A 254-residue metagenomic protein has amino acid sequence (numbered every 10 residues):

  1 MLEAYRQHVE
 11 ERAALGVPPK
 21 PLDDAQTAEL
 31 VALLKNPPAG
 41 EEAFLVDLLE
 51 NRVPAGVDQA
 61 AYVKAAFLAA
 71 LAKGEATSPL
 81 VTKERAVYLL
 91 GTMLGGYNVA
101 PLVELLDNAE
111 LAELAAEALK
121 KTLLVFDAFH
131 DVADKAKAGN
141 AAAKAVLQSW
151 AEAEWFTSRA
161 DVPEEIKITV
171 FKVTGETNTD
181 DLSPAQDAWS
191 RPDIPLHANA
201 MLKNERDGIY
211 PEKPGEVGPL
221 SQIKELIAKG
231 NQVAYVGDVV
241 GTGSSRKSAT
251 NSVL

Functional and structural regions predicted by a protein language model:
L2-V31, N36: Amphipathic alpha-helical packing elements
L15-K20, E42-Q59, L80-G95, P101-E104 (+2 more regions): Structural detector for internal amphipathic alpha-helices that build alpha-solenoid repeat scaffolds
D24-V31, A55-G74, M93-D107, V125-A136: Amphipathic alpha-helical scaffolding segments comprising HEAT/armadillo-like alpha-solenoid repeats
K35-G40, K73-V81, L105-A112, K135-G139: Short coil turns that connect the paired helices of HEAT/ARM alpha-solenoid repeats
L71, K83, G218-S221: Active-site-adjacent structural elements in folded domains
T77-K83, V87, T92, K224-A228 (+1 more regions): Short, charge-rich binding segments
E117-L254: Fe-S-dependent hydro-lyases/dehydratases of central metabolism
